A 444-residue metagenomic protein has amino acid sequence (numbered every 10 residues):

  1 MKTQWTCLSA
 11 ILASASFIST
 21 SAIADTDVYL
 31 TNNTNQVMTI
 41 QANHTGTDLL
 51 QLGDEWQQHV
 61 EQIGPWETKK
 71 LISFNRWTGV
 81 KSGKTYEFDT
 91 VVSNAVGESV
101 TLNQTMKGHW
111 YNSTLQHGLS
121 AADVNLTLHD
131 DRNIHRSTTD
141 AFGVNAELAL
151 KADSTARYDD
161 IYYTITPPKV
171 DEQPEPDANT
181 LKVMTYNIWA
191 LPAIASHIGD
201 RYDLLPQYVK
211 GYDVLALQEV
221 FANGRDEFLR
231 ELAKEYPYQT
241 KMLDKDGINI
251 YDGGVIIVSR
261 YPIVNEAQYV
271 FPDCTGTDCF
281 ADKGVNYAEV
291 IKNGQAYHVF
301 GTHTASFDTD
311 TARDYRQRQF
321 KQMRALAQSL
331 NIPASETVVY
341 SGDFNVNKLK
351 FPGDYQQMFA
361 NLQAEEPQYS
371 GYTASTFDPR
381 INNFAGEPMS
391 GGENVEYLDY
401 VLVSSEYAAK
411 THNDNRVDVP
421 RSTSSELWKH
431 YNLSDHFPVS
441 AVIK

Functional and structural regions predicted by a protein language model:
M1-A22: Gram-negative bacterial Sec-dependent N-terminal signal peptides
T20-N179: Intrinsically disordered, low-complexity segments enriched in small/polar residues
M38-I40, A190-S196, L217, A267 (+1 more regions): Short, solvent-exposed loop/turn elements at domain surfaces
S154-R157, Y162-Q173, S329-V338, V346-K444: Metal-dependent phosphoester-hydrolase catalytic domains
R157, T166-E175, V214, E219-T304: Structured beta-strand-rich core segments of catalytic domains in phosphoester-bond hydrolases
T180, T185-R201, L243-G247, P272-F280 (+1 more regions): Acidic/histidine-rich helix-loop elements that form or flank divalent-metal/phosphate-binding sites at the catalytic
K182-I188, L205-D226, V258, A288 (+4 more regions): Active-site beta-strand/loop signature of hydrolases that rely on acidic residues for catalysis
D200, L204-Q207, G224-E227, E231 (+6 more regions): Extracytoplasmic/secreted proteins, especially bacterial periplasmic and envelope-associated proteins
